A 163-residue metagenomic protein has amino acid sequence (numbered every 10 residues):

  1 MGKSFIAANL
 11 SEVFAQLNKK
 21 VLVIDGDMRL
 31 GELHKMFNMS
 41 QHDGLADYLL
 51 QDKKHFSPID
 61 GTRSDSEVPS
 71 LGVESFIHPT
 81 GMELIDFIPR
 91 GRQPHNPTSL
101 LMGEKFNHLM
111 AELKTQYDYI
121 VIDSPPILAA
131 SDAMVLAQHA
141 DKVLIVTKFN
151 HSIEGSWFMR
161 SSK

Functional and structural regions predicted by a protein language model:
M1-K163: P-loop NTP-binding module
